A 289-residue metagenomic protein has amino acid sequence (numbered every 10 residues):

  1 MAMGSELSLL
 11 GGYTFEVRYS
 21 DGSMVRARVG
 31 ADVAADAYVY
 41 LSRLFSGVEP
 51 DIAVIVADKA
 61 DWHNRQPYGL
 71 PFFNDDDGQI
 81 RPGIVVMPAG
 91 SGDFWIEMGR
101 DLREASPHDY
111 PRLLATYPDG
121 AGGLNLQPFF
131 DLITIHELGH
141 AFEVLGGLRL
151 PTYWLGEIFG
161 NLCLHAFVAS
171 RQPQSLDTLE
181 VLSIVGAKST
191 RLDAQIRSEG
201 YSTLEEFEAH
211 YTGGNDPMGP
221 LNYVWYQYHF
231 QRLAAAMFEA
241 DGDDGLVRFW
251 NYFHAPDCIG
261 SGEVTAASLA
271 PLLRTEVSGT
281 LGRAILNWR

Functional and structural regions predicted by a protein language model:
G4-E6, A27, A60-H108: Catalytic zinc-binding patch centered on the HExxH motif and its immediate surroundings that defines zinc-dependent
L7-A27, F142, D257: Acidic/histidine-rich, surface-exposed loop or edge segments in extracytoplasmic proteins
G22-V56, W62-R81: Zn2+-dependent metallopeptidase catalytic core
I84-G122, K188-H210: Charged, glycine/proline-rich intrinsically disordered loops and linkers
Y110-T134, L145-T152: Short pre-active-site segment immediately N-terminal to the catalytic Zn-binding motif
L132-L145, E157, N161, H165: Active-site recognition of the HExxH zinc-binding catalytic motif
Y153-I196: Post-HExxH zinc-binding segment in Zn-dependent metallohydrolases
Q195-R289: Pan-zinc metallopeptidase signature
